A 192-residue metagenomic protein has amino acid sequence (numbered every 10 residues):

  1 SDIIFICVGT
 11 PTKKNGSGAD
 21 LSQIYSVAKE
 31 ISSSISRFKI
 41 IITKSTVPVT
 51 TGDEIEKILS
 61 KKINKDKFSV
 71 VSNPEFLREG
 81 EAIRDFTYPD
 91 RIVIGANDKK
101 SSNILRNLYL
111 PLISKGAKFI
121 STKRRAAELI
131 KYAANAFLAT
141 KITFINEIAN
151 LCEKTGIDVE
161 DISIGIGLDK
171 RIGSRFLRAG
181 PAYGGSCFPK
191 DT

Functional and structural regions predicted by a protein language model:
S1-T192: Structural/interface elements that position substrates and couple domains in central-metabolism enzymes
